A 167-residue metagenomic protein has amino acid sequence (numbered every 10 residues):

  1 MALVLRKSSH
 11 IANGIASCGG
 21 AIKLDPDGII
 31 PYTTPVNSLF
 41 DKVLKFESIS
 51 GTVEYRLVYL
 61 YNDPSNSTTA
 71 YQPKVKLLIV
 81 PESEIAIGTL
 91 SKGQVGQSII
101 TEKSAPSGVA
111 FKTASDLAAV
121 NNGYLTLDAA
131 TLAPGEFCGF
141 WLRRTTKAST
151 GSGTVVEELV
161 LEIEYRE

Functional and structural regions predicted by a protein language model:
M1-E167: Long, small/polar-residue-biased beta-strand-and-loop interaction regions
